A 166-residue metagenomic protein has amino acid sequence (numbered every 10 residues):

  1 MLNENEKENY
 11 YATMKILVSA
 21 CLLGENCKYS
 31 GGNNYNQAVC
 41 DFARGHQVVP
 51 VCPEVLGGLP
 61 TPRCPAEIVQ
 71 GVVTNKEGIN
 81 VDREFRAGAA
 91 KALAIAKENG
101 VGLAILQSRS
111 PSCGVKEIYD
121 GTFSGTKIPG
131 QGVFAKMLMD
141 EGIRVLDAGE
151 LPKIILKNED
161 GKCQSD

Functional and structural regions predicted by a protein language model:
E6, Y11, N26, L56 (+4 more regions): Divalent-metal-activated hydrolytic enzyme cores
E6-N9, Y35-V48, G88-L103: Short amphipathic alpha-helices and their capping/turn segments at secondary-structure boundaries
A12-I16: Extreme N-terminal starter segment of soluble prokaryotic enzymes
C21, Q107-S110, E150: Short, well-ordered beta-to-alpha junction loops that form the rim of enzyme active sites and present histidine/acidic
G24, G57-L59, P111-G114, K153: Short, active-site-adjacent cap segments at secondary-structure transitions
G24-G31: Short N-terminal binding/cap micro-motifs at the start of the first secondary-structure element
N34-N75: Short, surface-exposed acidic-centric catalytic microdomains
Q107-T122: Internal, conserved structured core segments that host functional sites
